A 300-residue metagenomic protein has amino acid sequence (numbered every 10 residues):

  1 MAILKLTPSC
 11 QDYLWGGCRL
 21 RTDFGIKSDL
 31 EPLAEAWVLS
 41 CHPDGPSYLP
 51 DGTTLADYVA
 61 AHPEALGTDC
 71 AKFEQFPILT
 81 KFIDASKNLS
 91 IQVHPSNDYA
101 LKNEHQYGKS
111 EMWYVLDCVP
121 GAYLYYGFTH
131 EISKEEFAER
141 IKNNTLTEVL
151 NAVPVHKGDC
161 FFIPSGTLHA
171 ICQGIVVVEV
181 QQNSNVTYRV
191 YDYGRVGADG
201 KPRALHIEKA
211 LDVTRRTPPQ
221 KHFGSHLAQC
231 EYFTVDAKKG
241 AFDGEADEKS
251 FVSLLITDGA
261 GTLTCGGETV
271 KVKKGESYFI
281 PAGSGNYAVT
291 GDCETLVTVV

Functional and structural regions predicted by a protein language model:
M1-I132, T187, D192-T217, V235 (+1 more regions): Transition-metal
Q75, I83-N88, N97, Y107 (+5 more regions): Ligand-binding loop in jelly-roll beta-barrel domains
K102-A170: Compact, aliphatic and Gly/Pro-tolerant "microcore" segments centered on a short helix or tight beta-hairpin and their
E131-N143, E248-D258, T262: Short, basic/aromatic beta-hairpin or loop at an interaction surface
I141-V149, C160-F162, L168-P219: An exposed, glycine/acidic-rich loop-and-rim segment of catalytic or binding clefts
L150-F162, G266-S284: Short acidic-glycine-tyrosine-enriched beta hairpin
P202-F251: Functionally critical, mid-to-C-terminal surface segments that flank or help form catalytic/ligand
K238, G259, G275, T295: Hydrophobic, well-ordered secondary-structure elements that form the walls of internal hydrophobic environments
